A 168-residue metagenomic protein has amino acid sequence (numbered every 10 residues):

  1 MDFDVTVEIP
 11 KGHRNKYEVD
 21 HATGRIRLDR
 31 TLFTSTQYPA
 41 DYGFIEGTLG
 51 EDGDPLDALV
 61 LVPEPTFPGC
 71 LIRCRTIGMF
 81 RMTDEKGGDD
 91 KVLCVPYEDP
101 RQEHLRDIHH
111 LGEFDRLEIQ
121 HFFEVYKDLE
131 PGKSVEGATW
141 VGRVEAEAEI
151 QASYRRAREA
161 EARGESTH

Functional and structural regions predicted by a protein language model:
M1-H168: Hydrophobic N-terminal alpha-helices or hydrophobic patches in metabolic proteins across all domains of life
